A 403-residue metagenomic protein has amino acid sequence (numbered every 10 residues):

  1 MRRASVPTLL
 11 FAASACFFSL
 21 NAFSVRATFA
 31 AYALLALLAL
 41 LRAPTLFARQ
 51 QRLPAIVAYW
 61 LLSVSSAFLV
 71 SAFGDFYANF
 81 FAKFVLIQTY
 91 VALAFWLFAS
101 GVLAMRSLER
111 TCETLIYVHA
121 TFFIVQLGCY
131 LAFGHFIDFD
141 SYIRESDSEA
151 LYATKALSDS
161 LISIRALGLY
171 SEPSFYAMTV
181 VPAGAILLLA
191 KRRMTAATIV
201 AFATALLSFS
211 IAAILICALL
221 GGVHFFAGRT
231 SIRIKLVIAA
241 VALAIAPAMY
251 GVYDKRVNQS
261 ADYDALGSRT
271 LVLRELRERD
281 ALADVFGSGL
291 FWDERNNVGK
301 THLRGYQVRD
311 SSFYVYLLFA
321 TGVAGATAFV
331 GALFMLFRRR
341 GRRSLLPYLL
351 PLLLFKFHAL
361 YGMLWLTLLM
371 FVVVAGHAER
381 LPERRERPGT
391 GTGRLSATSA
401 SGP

Functional and structural regions predicted by a protein language model:
R3-L20, L35-A94, L346-L353: N-terminal hydrophobic segments of proteins, predominantly signal-anchor/transmembrane helices of inner/organellar
L20-A31, D75-L86, Y170-M178, R193-F226 (+2 more regions): Helix-loop-helix junctions and helix-breaking kinks within/between transmembrane helices of multi-pass membrane
L34-L41, P347-L354, A359-P403: Transmembrane alpha-helices of multi-pass inner-membrane enzymes
A39, A72-C129, F329-L333: Transmembrane alpha-helical segments and their membrane-water interfaces
F68-L69, G128, F225-D262, E278: A membrane-periplasm/extracellular boundary helix in multi-pass inner-membrane enzymes that assemble envelope glycans
R110-G134, S158-S208, I216-F226: Alpha-helical transmembrane segments of multi-pass inner-membrane proteins
R192-M194, A218-G222, R233-L236, L317-L353: Hydrophobic transmembrane alpha-helices and their immediate junctions
D254-T321: Long extracytoplasmic/lumenal interhelical loops at the membrane interface of multi-pass membrane proteins
